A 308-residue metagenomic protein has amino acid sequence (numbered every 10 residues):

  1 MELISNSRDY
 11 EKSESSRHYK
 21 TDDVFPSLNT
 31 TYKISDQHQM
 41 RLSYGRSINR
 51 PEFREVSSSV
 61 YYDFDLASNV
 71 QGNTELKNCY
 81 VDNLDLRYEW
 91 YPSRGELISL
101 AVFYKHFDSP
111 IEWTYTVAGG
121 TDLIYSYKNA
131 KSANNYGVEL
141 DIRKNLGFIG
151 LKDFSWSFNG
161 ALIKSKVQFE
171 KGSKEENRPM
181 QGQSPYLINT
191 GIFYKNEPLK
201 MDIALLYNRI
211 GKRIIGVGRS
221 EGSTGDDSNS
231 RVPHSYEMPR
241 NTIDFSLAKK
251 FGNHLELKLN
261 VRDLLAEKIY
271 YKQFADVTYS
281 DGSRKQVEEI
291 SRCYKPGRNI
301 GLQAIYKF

Functional and structural regions predicted by a protein language model:
M1-K33, D153-L162: Surface-exposed extracellular loop regions of Gram-negative outer-membrane beta-barrel proteins
M1-S5, L42-R46, L100-Y104, W156-L162 (+3 more regions): Transmembrane beta-barrel strands of outer-membrane/channel proteins
N6, F103-H106, I124-V217: Gram-negative outer-membrane beta-barrel transporters
S7-E14, F53-S59, L66-A67, P110-A118 (+3 more regions): Outer-membrane beta-barrel translocator domains and adjoining extracellular loop/strand segments of Gram-negative
L28-Y32, L86-W90, V138-K144, T190-Y194 (+4 more regions): Residues on the lipid-exposed face of transmembrane beta-strands in outer-membrane beta-barrel proteins
D36, I48-S99, Y104-F107, A118-N145 (+4 more regions): Outer-membrane beta-barrel signature, preferentially recognizing the C-terminal barrel domain of Gram-negative
Q37-M40, R94-I98, I149-F154, P198-I203 (+1 more regions): Repeated loop/turn-to-beta-strand initiation elements of outer-membrane beta-barrel proteins
D108-S109, R209-T224, A248-F308: C-terminal beta-signal and adjacent terminal beta-strands/loops of Gram-negative outer-membrane beta-barrel proteins
